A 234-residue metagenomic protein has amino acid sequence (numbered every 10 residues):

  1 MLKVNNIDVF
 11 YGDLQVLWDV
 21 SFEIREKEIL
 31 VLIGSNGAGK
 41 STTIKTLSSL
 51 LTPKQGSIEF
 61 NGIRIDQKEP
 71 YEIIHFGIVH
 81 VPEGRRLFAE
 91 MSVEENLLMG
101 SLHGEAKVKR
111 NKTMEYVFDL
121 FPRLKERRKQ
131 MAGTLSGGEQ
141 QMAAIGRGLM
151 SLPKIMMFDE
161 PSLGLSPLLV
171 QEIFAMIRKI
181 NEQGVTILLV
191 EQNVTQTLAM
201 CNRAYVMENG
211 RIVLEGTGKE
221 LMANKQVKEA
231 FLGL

Functional and structural regions predicted by a protein language model:
M1-L234: Glycine-rich phosphate-binding loops of nucleotide-dependent enzymes
